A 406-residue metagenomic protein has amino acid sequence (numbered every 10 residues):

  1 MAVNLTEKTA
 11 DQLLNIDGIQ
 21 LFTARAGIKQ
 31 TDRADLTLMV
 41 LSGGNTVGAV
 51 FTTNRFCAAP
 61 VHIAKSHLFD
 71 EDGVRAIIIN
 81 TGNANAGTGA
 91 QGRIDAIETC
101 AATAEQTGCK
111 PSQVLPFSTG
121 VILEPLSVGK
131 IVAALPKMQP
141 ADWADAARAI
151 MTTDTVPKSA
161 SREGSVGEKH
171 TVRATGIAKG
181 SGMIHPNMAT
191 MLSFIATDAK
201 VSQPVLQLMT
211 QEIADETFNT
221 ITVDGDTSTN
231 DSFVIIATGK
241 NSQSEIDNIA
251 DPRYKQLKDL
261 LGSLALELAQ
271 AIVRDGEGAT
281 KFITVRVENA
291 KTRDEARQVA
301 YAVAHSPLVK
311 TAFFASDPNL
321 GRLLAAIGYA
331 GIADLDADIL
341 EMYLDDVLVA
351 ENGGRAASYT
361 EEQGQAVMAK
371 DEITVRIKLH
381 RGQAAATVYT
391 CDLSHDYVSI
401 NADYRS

Functional and structural regions predicted by a protein language model:
A2-D95, E105-S406: A structural signal for small-residue-enriched, beta-sheet-centric alpha/beta enzyme cores and oligomeric scaffold folds
C100: Generic structural marker for isolated residues within well-ordered, non-membrane alpha-helices of soluble domains
